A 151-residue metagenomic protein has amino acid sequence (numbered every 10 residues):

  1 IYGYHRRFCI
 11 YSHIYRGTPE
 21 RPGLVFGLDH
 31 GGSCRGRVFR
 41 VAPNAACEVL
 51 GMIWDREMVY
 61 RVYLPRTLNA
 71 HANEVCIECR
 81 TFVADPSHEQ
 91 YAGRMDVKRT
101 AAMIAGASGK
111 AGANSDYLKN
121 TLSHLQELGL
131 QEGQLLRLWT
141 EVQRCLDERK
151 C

Functional and structural regions predicted by a protein language model:
I1-C151: Glycine-aromatic micro-motifs
